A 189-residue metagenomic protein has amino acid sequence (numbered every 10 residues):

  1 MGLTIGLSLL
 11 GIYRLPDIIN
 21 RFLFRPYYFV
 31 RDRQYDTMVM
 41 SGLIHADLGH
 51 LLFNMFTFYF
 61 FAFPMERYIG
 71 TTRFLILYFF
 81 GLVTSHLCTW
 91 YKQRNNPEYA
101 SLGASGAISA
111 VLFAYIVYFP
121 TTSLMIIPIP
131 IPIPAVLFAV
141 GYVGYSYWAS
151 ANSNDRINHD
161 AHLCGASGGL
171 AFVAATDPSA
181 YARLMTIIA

Functional and structural regions predicted by a protein language model:
M1-A189: A detector for small-residue-rich transmembrane helices and their helix-helix packing motifs
